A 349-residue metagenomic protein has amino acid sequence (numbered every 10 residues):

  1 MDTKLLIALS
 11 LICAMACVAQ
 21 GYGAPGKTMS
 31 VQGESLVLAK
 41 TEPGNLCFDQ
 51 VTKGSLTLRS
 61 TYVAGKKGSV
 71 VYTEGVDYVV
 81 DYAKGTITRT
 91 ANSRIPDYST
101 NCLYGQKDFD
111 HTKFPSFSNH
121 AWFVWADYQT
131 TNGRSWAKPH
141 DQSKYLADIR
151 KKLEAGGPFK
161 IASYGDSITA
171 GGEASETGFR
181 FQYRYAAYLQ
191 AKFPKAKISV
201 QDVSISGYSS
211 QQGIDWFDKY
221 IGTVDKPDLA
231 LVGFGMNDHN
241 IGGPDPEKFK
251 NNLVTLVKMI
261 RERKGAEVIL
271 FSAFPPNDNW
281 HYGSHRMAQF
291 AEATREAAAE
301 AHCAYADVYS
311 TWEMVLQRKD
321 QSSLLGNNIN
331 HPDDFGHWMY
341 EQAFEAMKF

Functional and structural regions predicted by a protein language model:
M1-A8: Bacterial N-terminal signal peptides that target proteins for export
A8-A16: Bacterial N-terminal signal peptides
G21-K84, T88-P96, C102, F109-R134: Extended beta-strand solenoid/passenger and fiber regions
T130-S204, W216-A230: Serine-esterase "nucleophile elbow" of acetyl-processing enzymes
S167-G171, I205-Q211, M236-I241, F274-D278 (+1 more regions): Solvent-exposed loop/turn segments at secondary-structure junctions within structured extracellular/periplasmic domains
I205-L229, H239-V254: Catalytic-core regions of hydrolytic enzymes
R263-E267: A short helix->loop->beta-strand "cap" motif at the edges of active sites that frequently abuts
A273-F349: Catalytic His-Asp segment of secreted/periplasmic serine-dependent ester chemistry enzymes
